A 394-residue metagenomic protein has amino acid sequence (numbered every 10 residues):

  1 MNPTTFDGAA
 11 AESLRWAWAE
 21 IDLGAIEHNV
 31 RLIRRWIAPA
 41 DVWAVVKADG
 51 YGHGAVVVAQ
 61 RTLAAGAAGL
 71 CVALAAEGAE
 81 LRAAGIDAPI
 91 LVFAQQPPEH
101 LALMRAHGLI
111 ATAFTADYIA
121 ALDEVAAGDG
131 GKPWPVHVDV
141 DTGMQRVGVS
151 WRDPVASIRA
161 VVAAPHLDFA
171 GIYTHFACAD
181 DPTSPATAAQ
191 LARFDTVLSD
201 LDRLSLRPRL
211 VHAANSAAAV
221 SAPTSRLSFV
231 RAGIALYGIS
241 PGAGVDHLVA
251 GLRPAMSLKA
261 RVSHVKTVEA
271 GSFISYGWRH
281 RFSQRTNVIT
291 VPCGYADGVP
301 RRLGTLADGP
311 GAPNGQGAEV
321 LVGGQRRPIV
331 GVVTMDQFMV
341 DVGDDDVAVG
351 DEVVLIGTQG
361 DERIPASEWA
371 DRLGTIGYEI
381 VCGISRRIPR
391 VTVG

Functional and structural regions predicted by a protein language model:
M1-E27, R35, E77, Q96 (+2 more regions): Active-site anion/phosphate-binding pocket segments in diverse small-molecule metabolic enzymes
D7, A11-S13, A17-E20, A25-H28 (+2 more regions): Active-site-proximal beta-alpha core segment in soluble small-molecule metabolic enzymes
